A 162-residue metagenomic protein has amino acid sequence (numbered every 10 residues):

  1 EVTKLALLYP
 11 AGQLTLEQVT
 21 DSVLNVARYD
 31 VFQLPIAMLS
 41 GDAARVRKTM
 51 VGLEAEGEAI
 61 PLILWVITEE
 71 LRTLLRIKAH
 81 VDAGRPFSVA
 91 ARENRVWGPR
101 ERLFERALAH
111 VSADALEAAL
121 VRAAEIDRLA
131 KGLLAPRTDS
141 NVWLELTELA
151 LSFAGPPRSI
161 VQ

Functional and structural regions predicted by a protein language model:
E1-Q33, R128-L133, S152-Q162: Non-catalytic interfacial helical region
V2, S88-A90, P136: Intrinsically disordered, low-complexity regions enriched in Ser/Pro/Gly/Gln/His and often acidic
T3, K48-V51, E148: A broad, structural surface signal
A11-A118: Small-residue-rich helix-loop
A55-K78, A115-Q162: Amphipathic alpha-helical interaction/assembly segments
